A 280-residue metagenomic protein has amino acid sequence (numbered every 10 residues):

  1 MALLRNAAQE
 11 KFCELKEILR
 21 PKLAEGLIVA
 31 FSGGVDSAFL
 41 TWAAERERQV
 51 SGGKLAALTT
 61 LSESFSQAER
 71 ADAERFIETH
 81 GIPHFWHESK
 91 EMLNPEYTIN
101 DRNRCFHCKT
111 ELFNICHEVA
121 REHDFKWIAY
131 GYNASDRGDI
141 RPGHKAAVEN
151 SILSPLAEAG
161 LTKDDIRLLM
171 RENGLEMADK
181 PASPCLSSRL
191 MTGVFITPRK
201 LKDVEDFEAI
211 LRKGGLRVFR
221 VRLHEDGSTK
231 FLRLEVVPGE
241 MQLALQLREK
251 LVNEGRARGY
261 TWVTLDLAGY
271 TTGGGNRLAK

Functional and structural regions predicted by a protein language model:
A2-E172, Q246, K250-T261, L265 (+2 more regions): ATP-dependent adenylation/nucleotidyltransferase module used to activate substrates
A57, S228-P238: Short, aliphatic-rich beta-strand segments
I99-D101, G227-K230: A short, glycine/Asx- and small/polar-enriched loop/turn that sits immediately N-terminal to a beta-strand
C105-C108, L186, S228, G239-M241: Short, thiol/selenol-centered motifs that function as redox-active sites or metal-ligating centers
A157-L211, L216-R220, G227: Mid-to-C-terminal catalytic subdomains of enzymes that bind/position adenosyl phosphate moieties or nucleic-acid
V194-L201, Q242, G275-K280: Short glycine/threonine-rich loop-to-helix capping motif typified by GTGT followed within a few residues by an Asp-Pro
R217-L223, W262-D266: Flexible, glycine/charged-enriched surface loops at secondary-structure junctions
R222, Q242-Q246: C-terminal, charge/polar-rich interaction regions
